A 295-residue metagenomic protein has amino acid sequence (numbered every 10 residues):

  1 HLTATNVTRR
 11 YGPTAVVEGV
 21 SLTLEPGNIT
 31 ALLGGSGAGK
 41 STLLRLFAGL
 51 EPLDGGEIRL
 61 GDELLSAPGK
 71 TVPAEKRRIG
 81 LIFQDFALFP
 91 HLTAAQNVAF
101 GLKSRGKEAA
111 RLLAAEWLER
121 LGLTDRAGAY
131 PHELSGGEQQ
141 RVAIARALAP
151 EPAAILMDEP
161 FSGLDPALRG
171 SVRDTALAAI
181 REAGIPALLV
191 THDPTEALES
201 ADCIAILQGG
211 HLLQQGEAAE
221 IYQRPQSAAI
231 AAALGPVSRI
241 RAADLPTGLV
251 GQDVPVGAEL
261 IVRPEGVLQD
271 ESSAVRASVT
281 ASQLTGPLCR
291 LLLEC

Functional and structural regions predicted by a protein language model:
L33-G35: The feature captures the beta-strand-to-loop junction immediately N-terminal to the Walker
A48: Helix-to-loop junction immediately C-terminal to a conserved catalytic motif
D54-E57, G209: Conserved coupling/switch loops of ABC nucleotide-binding domains, chiefly the family-specific signature
E57-R77: ABC ATPase NBD Q-loop/coupling interface
R78-G80, Q84, L88-A229: ABC ATPase nucleotide-binding domains
A219-T280, P287-C295: ATPase nucleotide-binding modules
